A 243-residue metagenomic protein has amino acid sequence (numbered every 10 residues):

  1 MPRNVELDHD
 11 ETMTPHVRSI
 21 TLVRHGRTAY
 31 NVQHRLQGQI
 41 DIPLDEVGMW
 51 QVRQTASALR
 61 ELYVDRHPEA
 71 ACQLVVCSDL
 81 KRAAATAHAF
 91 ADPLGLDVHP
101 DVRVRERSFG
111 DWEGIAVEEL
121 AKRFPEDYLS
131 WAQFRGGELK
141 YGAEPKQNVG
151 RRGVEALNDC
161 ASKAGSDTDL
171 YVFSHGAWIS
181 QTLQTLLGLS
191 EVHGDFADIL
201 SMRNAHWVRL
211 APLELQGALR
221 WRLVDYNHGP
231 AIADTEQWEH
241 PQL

Functional and structural regions predicted by a protein language model:
P2-N4, R24, A29-L96: Active-site-proximal alpha-helix that buttresses catalytic centers in soluble enzyme cores
P2-S19, T55, R107-E119, S166-T168 (+1 more regions): Acidic, low-complexity terminal tails and accessory targeting/binding regions of phosphate-metabolizing enzymes
I20, Q73, T168-A177: Generic beta-sheet signal
R53-V64, G150, V154-S162: Generic structural signal for well-ordered alpha-helical scaffold segments
V64-R103, L129, A211-L243: Conserved histidine-centered catalytic loops in small-molecule metabolism enzymes
C77-S78, R151, F173-S174: Short beta-strand scaffold positions
A91-E155, V224-N227, W238-L243: Phosphate-handling substructures
G176-S180, H206: GST superfamily/GST-like fold recognition
